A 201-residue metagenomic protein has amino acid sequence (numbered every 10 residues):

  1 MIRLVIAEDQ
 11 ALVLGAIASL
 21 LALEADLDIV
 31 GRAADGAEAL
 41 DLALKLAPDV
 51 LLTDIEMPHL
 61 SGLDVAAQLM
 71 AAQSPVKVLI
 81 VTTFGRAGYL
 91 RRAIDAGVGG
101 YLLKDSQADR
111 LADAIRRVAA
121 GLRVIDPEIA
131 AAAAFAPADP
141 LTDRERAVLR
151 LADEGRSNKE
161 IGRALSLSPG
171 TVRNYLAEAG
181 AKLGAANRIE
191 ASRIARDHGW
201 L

Functional and structural regions predicted by a protein language model:
V13, R32, P58: The feature encodes the CheY-like receiver
D26-A34, L42, A185: Short hydrophobic/Thr-rich beta-strand motif most characteristic of the beta2 strand and flanking loop of CheY-like
D35-E38, H59-V65: Acidic catalytic/metal-coordinating carboxylates
D41, L63-P75: Short amphipathic alpha-helix used as the core "switch/output" element in two-component signaling
L46-L52: Active-site beta3 strand of CheY-like receiver
D54, T82: Active-site residues of response regulator receiver
G88-A147, W200: Short, flexible helix-to-coil linker/hinge segments that flank and couple to helix-turn-helix
G155-E190: Recognition helix of helix-turn-helix DNA-binding domains
